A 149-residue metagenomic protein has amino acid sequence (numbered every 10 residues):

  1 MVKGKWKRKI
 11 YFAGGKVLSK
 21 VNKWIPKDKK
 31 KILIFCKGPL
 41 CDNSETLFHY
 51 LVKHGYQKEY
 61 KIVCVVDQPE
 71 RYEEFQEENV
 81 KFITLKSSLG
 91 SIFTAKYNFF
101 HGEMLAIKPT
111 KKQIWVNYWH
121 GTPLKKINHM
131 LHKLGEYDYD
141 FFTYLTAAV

Functional and structural regions predicted by a protein language model:
M1-I32, C36: Membrane-proximal basic amphipathic "stem/tether" segments
L33-V149: Active-site and donor-binding regions of nucleotide-sugar-utilizing enzymes
